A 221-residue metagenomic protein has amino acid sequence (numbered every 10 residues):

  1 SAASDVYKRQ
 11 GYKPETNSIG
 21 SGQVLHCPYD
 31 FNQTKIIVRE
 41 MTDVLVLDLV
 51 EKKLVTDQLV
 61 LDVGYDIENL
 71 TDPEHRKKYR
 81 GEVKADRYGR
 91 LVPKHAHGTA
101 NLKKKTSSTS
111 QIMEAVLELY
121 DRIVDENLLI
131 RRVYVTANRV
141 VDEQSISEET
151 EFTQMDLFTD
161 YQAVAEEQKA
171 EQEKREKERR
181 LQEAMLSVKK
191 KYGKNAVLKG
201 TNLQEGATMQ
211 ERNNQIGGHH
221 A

Functional and structural regions predicted by a protein language model:
S1-A221: Basic, low-complexity intrinsically disordered segments
